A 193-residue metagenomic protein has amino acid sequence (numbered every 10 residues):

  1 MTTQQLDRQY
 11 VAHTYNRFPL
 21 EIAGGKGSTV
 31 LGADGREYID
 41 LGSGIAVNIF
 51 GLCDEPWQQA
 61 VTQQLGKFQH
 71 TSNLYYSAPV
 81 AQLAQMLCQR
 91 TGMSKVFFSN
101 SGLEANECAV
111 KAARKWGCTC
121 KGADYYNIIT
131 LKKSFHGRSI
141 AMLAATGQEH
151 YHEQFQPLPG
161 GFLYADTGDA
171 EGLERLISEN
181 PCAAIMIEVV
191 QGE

Functional and structural regions predicted by a protein language model:
M1-K26, L74: Active-site-adjacent loop/helix segments that line or gate small-molecule/cofactor pockets in enzymes
Q9, E37-A123: Glycine-rich loop-to-alpha-helix module at the N-terminal edge of alpha/beta enzyme cores
P19-D40: Active-site and channel-lining beta-strand-loop segments that bind or position nucleotide-derived/phosphorylated
I22, C53, P79, A165-G168: Short secondary-structure boundary/capping elements
T29, I49-F50, L163-Y164: Short, well-ordered beta-strand elements within core beta-sheets of diverse protein domains
I39, L131, I187: Active-site flanking residues adjacent to catalytic metal/cofactor-binding acidic residues
A84-A184: PLP-dependent aspartate aminotransferase-fold enzymes
E188-E193: Conserved PLP phosphate-binding loop immediately N-terminal to the Schiff-base lysine helix in PLP-dependent enzymes
